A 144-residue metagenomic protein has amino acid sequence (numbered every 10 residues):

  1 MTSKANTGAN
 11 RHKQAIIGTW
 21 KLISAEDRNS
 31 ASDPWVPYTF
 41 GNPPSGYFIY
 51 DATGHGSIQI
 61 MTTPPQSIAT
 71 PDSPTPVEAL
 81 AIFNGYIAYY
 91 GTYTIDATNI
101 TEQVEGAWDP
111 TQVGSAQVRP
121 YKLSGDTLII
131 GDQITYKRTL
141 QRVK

Functional and structural regions predicted by a protein language model:
M1-K144: Lipid interaction determinants
